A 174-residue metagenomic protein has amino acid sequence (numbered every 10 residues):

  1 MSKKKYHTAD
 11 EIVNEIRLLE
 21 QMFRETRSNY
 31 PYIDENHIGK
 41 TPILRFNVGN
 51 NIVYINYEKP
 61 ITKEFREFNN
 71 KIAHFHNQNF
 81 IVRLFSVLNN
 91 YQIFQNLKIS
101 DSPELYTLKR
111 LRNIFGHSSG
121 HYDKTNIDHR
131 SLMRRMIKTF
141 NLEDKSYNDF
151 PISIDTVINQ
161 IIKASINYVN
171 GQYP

Functional and structural regions predicted by a protein language model:
M1-Q78, V82, N90-Y91, K98-Y106 (+1 more regions): Extended intrinsically disordered or low-complexity regions, especially N/C-terminal cytosolic tails and loops, rather
L18, T107-S118: Alpha-helical scaffold segments in carbohydrate-active enzymes
N89-N96, N113-K124: Charged/polar positions within long, soluble alpha-helices
